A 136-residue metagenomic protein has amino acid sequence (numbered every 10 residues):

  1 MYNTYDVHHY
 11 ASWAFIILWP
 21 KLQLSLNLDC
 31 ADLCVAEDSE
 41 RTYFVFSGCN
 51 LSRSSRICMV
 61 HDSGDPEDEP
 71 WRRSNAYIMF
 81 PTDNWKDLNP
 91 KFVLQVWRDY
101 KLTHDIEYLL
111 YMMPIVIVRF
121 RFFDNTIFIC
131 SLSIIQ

Functional and structural regions predicted by a protein language model:
M1-I129, Q136: Aromatic-rich carbohydrate-recognition surfaces in CAZymes
